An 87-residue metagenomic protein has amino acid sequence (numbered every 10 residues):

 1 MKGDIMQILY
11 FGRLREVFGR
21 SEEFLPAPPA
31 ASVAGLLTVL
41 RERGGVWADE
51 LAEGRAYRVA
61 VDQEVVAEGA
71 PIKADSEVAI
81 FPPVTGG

Functional and structural regions predicted by a protein language model:
M1-G86: Ubiquitin-like/PB1-type beta-grasp interaction modules and other compact soluble beta-rich domains
